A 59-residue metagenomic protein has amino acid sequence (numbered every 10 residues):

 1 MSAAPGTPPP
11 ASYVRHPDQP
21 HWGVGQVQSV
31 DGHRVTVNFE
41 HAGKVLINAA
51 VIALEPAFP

Functional and structural regions predicted by a protein language model:
M1-R15, H21: Mixed-charge, Lys/Arg-rich low-complexity intrinsically disordered regions
P20, E40-A42: Glycine-centered tight beta-turn/hairpin loop motif at sheet-sheet or coil-to-beta transitions
G23-S29: Short beta-strand-centered aromatic/proline hotspots
V35-F39: SH3/SH3-like beta-barrel fold
K44-P59: Intrinsically disordered, low-complexity, charged/polar segments
